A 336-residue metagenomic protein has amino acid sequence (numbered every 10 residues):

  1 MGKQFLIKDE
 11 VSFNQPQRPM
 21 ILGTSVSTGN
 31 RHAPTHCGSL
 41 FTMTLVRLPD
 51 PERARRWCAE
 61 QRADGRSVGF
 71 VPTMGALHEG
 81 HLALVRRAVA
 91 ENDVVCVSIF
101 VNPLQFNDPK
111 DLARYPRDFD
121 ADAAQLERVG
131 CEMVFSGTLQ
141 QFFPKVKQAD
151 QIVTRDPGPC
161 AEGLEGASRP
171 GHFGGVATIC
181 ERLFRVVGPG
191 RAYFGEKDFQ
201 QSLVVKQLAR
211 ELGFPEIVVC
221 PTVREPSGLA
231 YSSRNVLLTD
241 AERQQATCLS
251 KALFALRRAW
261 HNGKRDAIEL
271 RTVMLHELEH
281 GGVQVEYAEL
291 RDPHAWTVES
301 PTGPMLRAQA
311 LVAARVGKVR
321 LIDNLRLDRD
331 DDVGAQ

Functional and structural regions predicted by a protein language model:
M1-D9, Q15: Extreme N-terminal basic, low-complexity initiation segments that serve as generic localization/processing leaders
S39-V283, R291, A295, K318 (+1 more regions): Nucleotidyltransferase catalytic core that binds NTPs
A288: Catalytic, metal-anchored helix/loop core of enzyme active sites in primary metabolism
V298-E299, A308-Q336: Short, basic/aromatic-enriched C-terminal tail that caps enzymatic domains
